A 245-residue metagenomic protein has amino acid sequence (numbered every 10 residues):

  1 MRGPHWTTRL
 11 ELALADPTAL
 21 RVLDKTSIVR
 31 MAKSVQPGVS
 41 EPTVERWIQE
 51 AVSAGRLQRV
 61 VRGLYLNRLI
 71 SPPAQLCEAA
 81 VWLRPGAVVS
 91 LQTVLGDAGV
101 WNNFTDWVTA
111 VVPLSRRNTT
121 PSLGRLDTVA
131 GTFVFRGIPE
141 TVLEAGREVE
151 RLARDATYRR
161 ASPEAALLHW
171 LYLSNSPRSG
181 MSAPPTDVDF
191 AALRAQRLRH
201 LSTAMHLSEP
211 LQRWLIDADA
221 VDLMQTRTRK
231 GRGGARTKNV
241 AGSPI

Functional and structural regions predicted by a protein language model:
M1-T18, A79, R84-A87, R117-T132 (+1 more regions): Short N-terminal secondary-structure initiator segments
R2-G86: Short beta-edge/loop segments at beta->alpha junctions of small alpha/beta modules that act as binding/recognition
K25, L91, P163-E164: Structural motif detector for alpha-helix initiation sites
K33, V52, G96-V100, Y172-S176: Hydrophobic/aromatic-lined pockets within catalytic cores
V35-G38, W101, S208: Short coil/loop linkers at secondary-structure junctions
A54, R59-N67, L76-V142: Short gly/ser-rich loop at a beta-strand->alpha-helix junction or flexible surface loop bordering the NTP-binding
E144-I245: Hydrophobic alpha-helical interaction segments
